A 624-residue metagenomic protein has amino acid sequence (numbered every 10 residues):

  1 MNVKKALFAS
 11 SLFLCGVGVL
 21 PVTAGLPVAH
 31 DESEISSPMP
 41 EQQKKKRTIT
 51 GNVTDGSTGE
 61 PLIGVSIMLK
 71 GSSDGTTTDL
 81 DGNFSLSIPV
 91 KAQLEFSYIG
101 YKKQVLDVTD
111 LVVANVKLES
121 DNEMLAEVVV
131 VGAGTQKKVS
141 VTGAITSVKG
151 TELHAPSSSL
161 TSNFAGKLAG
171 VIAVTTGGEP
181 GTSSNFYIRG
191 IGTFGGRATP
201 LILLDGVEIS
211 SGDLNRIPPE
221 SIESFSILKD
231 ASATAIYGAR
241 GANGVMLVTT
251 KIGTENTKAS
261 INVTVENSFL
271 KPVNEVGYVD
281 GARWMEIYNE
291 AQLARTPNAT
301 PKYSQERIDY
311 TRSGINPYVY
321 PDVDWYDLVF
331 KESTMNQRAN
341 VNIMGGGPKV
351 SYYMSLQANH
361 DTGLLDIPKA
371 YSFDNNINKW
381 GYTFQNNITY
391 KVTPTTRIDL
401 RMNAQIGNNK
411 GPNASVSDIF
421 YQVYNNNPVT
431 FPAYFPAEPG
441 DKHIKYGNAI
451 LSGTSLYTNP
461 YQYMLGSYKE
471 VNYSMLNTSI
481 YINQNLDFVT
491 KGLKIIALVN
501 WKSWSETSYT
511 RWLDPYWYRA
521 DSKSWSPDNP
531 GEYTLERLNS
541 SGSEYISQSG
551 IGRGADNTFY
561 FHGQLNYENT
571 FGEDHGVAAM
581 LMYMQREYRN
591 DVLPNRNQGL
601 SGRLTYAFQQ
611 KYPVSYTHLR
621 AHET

Functional and structural regions predicted by a protein language model:
M1-F384, I398: Short, small/polar-rich motifs associated with maturation and membrane association, primarily at protein termini
P180-T182, T193, D230, E266-P272 (+6 more regions): Structural signature of outer-membrane beta-barrel domains
T250, V341-G347, N386-Y390, T478-Q484 (+2 more regions): Residues on the lipid-exposed face of transmembrane beta-strands in outer-membrane beta-barrel proteins
G253-A259, P348-K349, L364, T395 (+4 more regions): Short loop/turn motifs that connect adjacent beta-strands in outer-membrane beta-barrel proteins
I261-V263, Y352-M354, I398-L400, L493-V499 (+2 more regions): Transmembrane beta-strands of outer-membrane beta-barrel proteins
K271-E306, Q405-L451, S505-Y533: A surface-exposed, glycine/aromatic-enriched loop/edge motif typical of exported proteins
P272, Y318-Q357, D361-L365, N375-L456 (+5 more regions): Flexible loop and strand-edge segments within Gram-negative outer membrane beta-barrel domains
T617-T624: Conserved small/polar residues in nucleotide/adenosyl-binding loops
